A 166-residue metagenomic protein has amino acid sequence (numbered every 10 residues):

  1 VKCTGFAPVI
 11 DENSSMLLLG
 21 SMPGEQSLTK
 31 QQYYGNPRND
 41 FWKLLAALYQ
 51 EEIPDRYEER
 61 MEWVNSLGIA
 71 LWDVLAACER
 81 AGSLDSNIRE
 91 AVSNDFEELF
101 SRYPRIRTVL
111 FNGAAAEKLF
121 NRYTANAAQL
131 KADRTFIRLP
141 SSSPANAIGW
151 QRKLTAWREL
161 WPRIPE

Functional and structural regions predicted by a protein language model:
V1-D11, S15, N36-P37, L84-E97 (+1 more regions): C-terminal capping/extension of enzyme domains
S15-M16, T108: Structural motif
L17-S21: N-terminal nucleotide-binding beta1-loop-alpha1 segment
P23-Q26, D40, A76-E79, A114-K118 (+1 more regions): Short, solvent-exposed loop/turn segments at secondary-structure junctions
Q26-N87: Short, surface-exposed acidic-centric catalytic microdomains
L45, L119-F120: Hydrophobic packing residues within well-ordered alpha-helices of enzyme cores
S66-L119: Internal catalytic-core helix/loop-beta-alpha segment that presents or stabilizes conserved functional determinants
